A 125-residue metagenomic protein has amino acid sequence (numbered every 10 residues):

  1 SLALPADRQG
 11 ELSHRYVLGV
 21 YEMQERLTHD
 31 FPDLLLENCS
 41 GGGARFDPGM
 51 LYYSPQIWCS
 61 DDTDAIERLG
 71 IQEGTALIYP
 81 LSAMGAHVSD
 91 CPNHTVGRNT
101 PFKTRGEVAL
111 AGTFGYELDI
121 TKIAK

Functional and structural regions predicted by a protein language model:
S1-A6: Active-site groove signature of glycoside hydrolases
R8-E11: Short, basic, glycine/proline-bearing loop/turn elements
H14-I120: Glycan-recognition surfaces
I123-K125: A glycine-rich beta-turn/hairpin centered on an aromatic-Pro dipeptide
